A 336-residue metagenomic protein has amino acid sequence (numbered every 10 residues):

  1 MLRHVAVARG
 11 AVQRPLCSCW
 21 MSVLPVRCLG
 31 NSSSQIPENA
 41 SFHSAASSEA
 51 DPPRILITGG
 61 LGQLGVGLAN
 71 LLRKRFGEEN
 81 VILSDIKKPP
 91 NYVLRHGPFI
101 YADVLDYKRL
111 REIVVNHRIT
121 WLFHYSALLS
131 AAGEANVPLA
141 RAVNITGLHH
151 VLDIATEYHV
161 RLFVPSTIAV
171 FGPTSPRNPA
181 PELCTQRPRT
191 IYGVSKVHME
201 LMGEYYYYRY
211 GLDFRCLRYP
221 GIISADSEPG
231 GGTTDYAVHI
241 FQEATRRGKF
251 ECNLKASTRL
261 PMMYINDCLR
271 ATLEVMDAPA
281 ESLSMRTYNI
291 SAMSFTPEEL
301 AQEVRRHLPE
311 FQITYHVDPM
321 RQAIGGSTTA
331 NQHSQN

Functional and structural regions predicted by a protein language model:
M1-A46: N-terminal mitochondrial targeting presequence
P52-R75: N-terminal Rossmann NAD(P)H-binding glycine-rich loop of SDR-like oxidoreductase domains
L94-D106: Rossmann-fold cofactor-recognition segment
V104-V143: NAD(P)H-binding glycine-rich loop region in Rossmannoid oxidoreductase-like domains and their noncatalytic homologs
R118, H124, H149-I191: Conserved Rossmann-fold NAD(P)-dependent oxidoreductase catalytic core, especially the SDR/UDP-sugar
P173-P176, R187-R215, A244-R246: Active-site Tyr-X1-5-Lys
E204-L260, I265-L269, L273: NAD(P)-dependent short-chain dehydrogenase/reductase
N253-K255, L260-N336: C-terminal substrate-binding subdomain of Rossmann-fold SDR/epimerase-dehydratase oxidoreductases
